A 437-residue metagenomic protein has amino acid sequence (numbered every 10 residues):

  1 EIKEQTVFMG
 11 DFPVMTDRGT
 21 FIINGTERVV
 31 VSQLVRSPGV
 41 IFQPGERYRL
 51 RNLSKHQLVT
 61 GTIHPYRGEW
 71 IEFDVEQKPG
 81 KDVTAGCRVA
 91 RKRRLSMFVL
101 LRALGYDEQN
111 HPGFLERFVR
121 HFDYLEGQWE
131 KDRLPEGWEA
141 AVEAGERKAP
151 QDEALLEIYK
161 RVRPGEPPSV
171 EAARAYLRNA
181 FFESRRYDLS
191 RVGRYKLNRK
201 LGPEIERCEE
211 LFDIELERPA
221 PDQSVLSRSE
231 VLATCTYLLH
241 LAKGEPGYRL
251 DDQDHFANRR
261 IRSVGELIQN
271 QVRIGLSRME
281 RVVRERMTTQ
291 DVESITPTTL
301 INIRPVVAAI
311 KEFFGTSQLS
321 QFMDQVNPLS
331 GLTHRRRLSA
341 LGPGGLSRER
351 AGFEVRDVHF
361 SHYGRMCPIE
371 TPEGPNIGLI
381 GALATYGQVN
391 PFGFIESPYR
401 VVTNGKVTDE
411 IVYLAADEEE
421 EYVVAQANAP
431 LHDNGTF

Functional and structural regions predicted by a protein language model:
E1-S339, A384-F437: N-terminal non-catalytic structural scaffold regions of very large proteins
I2-K3, R337-P368: Flexible, glycine/threonine-enriched loop-and-boundary segments that flank and lead into catalytic domains of large
F21, I369-E370: Residue-level signal for helical boundary/lining positions with a hydrophobic bias
E370, G381-A384: Active-site proximal loops enriched in glycine and acidic residues that flank catalytic Cys/His/Asp and coordinate
